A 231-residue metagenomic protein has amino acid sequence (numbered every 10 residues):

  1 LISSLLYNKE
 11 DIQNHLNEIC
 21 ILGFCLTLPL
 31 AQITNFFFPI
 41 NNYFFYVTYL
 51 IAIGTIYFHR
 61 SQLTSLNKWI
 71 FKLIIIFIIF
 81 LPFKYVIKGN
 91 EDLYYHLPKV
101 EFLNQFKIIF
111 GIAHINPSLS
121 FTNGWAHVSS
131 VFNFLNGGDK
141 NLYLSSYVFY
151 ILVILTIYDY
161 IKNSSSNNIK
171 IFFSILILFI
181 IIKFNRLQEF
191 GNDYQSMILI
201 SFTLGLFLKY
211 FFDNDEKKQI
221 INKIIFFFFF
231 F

Functional and structural regions predicted by a protein language model:
L1-T64: Membrane-embedded, hydrophobic transmembrane alpha-helices
D11-I19, I157-I181: Transmembrane-helix signature of polytopic, membrane-embedded enzymes that assemble or transfer cell-envelope glycans
L30-N35, F184, I220-F231: Membrane-interface alpha helices of multi-pass inner-membrane proteins
Q32-I40, V86-G89, K183-N192: Membrane-interface helix caps and helix-loop-helix hairpins in membrane proteins
T55-I56, N67-E91, F179-I181: Transmembrane signal-anchor helices characteristic of membrane glycosylation enzymes that use polyprenol
F80-I169, L187-E189: Active-site lumenal/periplasmic loops and adjacent helix-entry segments of GT-C-fold, multi-pass membrane
S145-F149, F173-I175, I182-K209: Multi-pass, polyprenyl lipid-linked donor-dependent membrane glycosyltransferases
N163-S165, T203-I221: Membrane-interface transmembrane helices that cradle and orient dolichyl/undecaprenyl
